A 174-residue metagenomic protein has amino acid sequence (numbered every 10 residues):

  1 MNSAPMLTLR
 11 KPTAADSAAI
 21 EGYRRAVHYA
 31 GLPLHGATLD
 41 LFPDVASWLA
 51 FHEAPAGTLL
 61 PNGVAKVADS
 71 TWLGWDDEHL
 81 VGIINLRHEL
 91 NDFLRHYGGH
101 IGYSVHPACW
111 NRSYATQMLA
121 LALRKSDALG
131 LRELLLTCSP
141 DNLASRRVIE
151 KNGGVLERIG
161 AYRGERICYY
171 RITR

Functional and structural regions predicted by a protein language model:
M1-H100, P107, K125, E157 (+1 more regions): GNAT-family acyltransferases
A19, M118, A144: Charged catalytic carboxylate motif
F93, W110-N111, D141: Glycine-/small-residue-rich active-site loops that bind phosphorylated ligands and cofactors
G102-V105, N111-K125, R147-K151: Conserved acetyl-CoA-binding loop-helix of GNAT-fold acetyltransferases
S126-T137: Conserved GNAT acetyl-CoA-binding A-motif
L136-R146: Conserved beta-strand-loop-alpha-helix junction that forms the acyl-donor binding cleft
E150-I159: Conserved acetyl-CoA-binding loop of GNAT-fold acetyltransferases
